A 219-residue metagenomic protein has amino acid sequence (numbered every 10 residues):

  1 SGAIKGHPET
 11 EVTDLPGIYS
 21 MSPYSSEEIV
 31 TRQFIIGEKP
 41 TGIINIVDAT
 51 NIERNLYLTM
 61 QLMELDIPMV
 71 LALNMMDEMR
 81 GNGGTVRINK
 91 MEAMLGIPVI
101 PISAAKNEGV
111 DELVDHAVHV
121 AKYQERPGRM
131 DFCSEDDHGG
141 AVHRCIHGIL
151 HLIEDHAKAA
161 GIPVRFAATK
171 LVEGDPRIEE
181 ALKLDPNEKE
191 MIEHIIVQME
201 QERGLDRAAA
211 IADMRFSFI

Functional and structural regions predicted by a protein language model:
G2-H7, S26, V30-I100: Conserved C-terminal guanine-recognition region of P-loop GTPase G domains, centered on the G4
E9-Y24, A49: Switch II (G3) loop of P-loop NTPases
E11, P23, E27-V30, K39 (+7 more regions): Helical mechanochemical/support elements of P-loop NTPase systems and associated helical scaffolds
D14, N74, S103: Active-site glycine-centered loops adjacent to acidic/histidine catalytic or metal-binding residues that shape
I18, A49-I52, A104-N107: Short, surface-exposed acidic/glycine-rich loop or hinge patches that mediate macromolecular interfaces
S20-S22, M79-R80, E179-E180: A generic structural signal for short coil/turn motifs at secondary-structure boundaries
D77-S134: Canonical P-loop GTPase G-domain recognition
G96, Y123-I219: Extended helical scaffolds that flank P-loop GTPase cores
